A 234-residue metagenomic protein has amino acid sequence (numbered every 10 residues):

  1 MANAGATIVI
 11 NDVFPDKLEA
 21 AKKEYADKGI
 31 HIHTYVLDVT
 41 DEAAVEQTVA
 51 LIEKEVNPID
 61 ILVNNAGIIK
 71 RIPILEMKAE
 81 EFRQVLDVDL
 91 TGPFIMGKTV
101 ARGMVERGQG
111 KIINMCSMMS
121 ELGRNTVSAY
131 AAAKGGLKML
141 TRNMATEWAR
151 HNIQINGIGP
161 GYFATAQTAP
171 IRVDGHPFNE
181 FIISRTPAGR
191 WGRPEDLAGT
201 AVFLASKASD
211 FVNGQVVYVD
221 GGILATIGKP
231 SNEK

Functional and structural regions predicted by a protein language model:
V63, A149, Q154, V212-G214: Short, small/polar-rich loop/turn modules that mediate ligand/substrate recognition or access, typified
I72-L75, L122-S128, R150-H151, G189 (+1 more regions): Active-site loop immediately N-terminal to the catalytic Tyr-X3-Lys motif of short-chain dehydrogenase/reductase
P73-I74, E81-L86, I182: Substrate-binding pocket helix/loop in short-chain dehydrogenase/reductase
G97, A133, T141: Active-site helix of classical SDR
R102, T146-R150, D210: Alpha-helical segment proximal to the catalytic Tyr-Lys
S117: Residue(s) in the substrate-gating loop at a strand-loop-helix junction that position the organic substrate next
L122, V202, N213-K234: Short C-terminal tail/terminal secondary-structure segment of NAD(P)H-dependent dehydrogenase/reductase domains
